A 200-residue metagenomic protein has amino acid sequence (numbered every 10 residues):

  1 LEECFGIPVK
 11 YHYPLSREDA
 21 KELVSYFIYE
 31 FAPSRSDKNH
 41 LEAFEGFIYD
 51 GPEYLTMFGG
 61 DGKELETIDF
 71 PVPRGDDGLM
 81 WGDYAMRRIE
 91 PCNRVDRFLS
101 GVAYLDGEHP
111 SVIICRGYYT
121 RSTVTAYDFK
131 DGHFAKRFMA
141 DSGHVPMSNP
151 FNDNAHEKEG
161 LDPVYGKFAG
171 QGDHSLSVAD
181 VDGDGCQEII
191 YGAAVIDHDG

Functional and structural regions predicted by a protein language model:
L1-G200: Beta-propeller-forming repeat regions
